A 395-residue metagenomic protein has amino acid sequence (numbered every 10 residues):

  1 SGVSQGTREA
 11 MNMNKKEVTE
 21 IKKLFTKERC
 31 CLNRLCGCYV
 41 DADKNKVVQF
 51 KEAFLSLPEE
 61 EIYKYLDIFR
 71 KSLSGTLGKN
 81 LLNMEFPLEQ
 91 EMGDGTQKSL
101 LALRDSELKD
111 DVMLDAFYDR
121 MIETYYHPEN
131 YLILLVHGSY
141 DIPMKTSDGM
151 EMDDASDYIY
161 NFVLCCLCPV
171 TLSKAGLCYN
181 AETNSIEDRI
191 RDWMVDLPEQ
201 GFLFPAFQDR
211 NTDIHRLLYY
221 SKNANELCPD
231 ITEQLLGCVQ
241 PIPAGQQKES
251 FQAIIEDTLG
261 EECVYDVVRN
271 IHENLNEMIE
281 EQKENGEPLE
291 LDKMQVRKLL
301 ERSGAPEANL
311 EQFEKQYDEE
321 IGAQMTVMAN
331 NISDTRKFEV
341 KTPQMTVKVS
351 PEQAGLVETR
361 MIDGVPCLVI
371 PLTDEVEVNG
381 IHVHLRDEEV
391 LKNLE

Functional and structural regions predicted by a protein language model:
S1-N12: Short, Lys/Arg-enriched N-terminal segments with co-localized hydrophobic residues within the first ~10-30 amino acids
N14-E17: Extended alpha-helical interaction scaffolds
T19-E28: Short N-terminal leader segment in a subset of presequences, especially plant chloroplast and some mitochondrial
K27-R29, N33-D334: Long, hydrophobic alpha/beta structural blocks
E301-E395: C-terminal, beta-strand-rich globular interaction domains
